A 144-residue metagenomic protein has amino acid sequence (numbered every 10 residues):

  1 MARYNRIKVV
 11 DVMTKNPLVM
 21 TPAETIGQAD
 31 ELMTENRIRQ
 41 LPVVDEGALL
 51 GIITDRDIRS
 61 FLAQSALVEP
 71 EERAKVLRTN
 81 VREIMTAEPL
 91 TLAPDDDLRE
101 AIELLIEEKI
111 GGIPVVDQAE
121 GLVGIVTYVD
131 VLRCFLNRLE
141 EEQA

Functional and structural regions predicted by a protein language model:
M1-N16, T54-L90, D97, I102-E108 (+1 more regions): Tandem CBS (Bateman) regulatory domains
T14-M20, L49: Short N-terminal signal/transit or membrane-insertion segments and the immediately adjacent low-complexity/disordered
M20-R37, V44, M85, T91-K109 (+2 more regions): The conserved cystathionine-beta-synthase
M33, L41-D57, L105, I113-V129: A glycine-centered beta-loop-beta connector
